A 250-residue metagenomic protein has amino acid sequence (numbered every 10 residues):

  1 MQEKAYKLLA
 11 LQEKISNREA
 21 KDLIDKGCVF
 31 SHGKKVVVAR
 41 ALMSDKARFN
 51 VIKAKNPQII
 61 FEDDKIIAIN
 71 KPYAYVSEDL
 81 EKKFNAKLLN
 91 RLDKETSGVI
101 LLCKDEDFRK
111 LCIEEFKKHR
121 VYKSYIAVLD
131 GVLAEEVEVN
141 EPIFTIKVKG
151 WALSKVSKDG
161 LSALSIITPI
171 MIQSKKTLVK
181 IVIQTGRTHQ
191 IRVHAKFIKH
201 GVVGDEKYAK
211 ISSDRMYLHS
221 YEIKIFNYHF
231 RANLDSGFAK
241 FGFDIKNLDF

Functional and structural regions predicted by a protein language model:
M1-D22, R192-F250: Pseudouridine synthases involved in rRNA/tRNA modification
M1-G150, K158-L161, M171-Q173, F238-I245: RNA pseudouridine synthases
A47, H189-V193: Short, well-structured beta-strand segments within conserved domains
V148-W151, S162, G201-Y208: Short Pro/Gly-enriched beta-strand edge/turn motifs at strand-loop
V156-S165, Y217-L218: Short coil-to-beta-strand transition motifs
I167, V179: Long C-terminal interaction/binding lobes of large macromolecular proteins
V182: Polynucleotide-recognition surfaces of large bacterial nucleic-acid defense/processing enzymes
